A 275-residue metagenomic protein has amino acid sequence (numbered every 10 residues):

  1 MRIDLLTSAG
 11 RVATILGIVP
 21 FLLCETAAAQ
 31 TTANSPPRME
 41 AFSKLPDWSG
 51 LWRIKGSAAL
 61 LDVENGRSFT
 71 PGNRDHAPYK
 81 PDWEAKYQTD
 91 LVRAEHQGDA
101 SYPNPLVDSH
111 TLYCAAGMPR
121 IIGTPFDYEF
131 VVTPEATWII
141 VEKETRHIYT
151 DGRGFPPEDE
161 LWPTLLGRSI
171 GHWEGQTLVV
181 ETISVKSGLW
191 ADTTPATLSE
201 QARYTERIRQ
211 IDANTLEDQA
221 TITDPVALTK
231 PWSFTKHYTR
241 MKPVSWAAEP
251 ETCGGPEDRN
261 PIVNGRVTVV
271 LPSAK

Functional and structural regions predicted by a protein language model:
M1-A9: N-terminal secretory signal peptides that target proteins for export/translocation
I3, E25-K275: PEST-like low-complexity, intrinsically disordered acidic/proline/serine-rich tracts that flank trafficking/processing
R11-E25: Bacterial N-terminal signal peptides
